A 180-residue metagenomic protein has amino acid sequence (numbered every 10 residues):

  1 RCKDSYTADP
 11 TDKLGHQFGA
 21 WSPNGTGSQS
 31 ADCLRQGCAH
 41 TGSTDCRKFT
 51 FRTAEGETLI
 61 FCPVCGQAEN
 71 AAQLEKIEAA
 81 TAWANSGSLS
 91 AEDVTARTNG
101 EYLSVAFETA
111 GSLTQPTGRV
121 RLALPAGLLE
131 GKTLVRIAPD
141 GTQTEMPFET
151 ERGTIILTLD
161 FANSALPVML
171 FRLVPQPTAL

Functional and structural regions predicted by a protein language model:
R1-K3, G25-D32, G56-G66, T98 (+2 more regions): Extracellular interaction modules
R1-K76: Thrombospondin type-1
Y6, V120, T144-M146: Short beta-strand segments
T50-F51, D93-R97, T144-E151: Short, exposed beta-strand/loop patches in secreted or surface proteins that constitute
N85-D140, L159-N163, M169, V174-L180: Proteolytic processing hotspots in large secreted/extracellular or virion-associated proteins and select intracellular
D140-S164: Short, surface-exposed beta-strand/turn "edge" patches of beta-sheet domains
